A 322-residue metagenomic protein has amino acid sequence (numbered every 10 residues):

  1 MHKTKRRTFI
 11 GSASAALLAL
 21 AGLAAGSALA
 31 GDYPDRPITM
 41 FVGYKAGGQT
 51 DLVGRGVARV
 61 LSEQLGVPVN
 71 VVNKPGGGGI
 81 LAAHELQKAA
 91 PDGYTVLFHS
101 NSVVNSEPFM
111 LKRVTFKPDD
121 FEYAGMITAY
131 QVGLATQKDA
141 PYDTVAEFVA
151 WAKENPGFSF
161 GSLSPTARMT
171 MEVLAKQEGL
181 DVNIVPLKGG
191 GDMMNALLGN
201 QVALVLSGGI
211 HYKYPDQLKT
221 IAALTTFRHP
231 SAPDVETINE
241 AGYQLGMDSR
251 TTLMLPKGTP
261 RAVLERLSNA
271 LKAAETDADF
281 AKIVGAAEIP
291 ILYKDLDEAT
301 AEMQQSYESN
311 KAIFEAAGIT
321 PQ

Functional and structural regions predicted by a protein language model:
R6-I10: N-terminal export leaders
S14-G22: Hydrophobic helical h-region of N-terminal Sec-dependent signal peptides in bacterial secretory/periplasmic proteins
A25-S27: N-terminal signal peptide c-region/cleavage motif recognized by signal peptidases
A30-D120, P156-F158, T166-A167, E178-L204 (+3 more regions): N-terminal (or domain-start) structured segment
D35-P37, K176-L180, R261-Q322: An extracytoplasmic/periplasmic, membrane-proximal ligand-sensing/linker region
K45-G47, N101-S102, Q137-Y142, S162-T166 (+4 more regions): Short coil/turn segments
K88-Y94, F109-K188, D192, I238 (+1 more regions): Hinge/capping helix and adjacent helix->loop/strand transition within the periplasmic-binding protein
K117-I127, D181-V185, A203, S207-Y212 (+1 more regions): Short beta-strand->loop
